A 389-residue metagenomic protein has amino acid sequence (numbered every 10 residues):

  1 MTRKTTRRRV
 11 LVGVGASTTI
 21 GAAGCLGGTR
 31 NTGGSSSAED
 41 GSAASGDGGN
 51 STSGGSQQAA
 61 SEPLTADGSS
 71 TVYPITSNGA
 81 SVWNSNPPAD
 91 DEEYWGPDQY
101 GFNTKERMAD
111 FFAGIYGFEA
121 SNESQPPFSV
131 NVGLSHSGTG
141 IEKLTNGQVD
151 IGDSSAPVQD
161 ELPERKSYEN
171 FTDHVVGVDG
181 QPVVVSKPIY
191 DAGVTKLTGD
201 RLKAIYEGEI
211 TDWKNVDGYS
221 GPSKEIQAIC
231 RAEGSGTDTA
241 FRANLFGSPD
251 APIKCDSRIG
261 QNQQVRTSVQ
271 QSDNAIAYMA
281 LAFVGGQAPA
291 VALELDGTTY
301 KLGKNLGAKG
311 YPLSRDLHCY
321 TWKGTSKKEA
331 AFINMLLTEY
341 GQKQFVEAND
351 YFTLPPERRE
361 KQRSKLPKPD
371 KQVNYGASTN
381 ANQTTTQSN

Functional and structural regions predicted by a protein language model:
M1-A60, P369-N389: Haloarchaeal acidic low-complexity proteome signature biased toward cell-envelope/secretome components but also
R9, Q57-A59, L313, H318-N389: Extracellular/periplasmic juxtamembrane helices and adjacent flexible linkers that interface with membrane partners
N31, G41, G48, G55-E207: N-terminal segment of the mature folded domain
E62, N170-V185, V291-T321: Periplasmic-binding protein-like
S77-A89, T145-V149, P157, V185-I189 (+6 more regions): Sec-exported extracytoplasmic/periplasmic mature domains
D90-W95, S129-N131, D212-P222, P252-I259 (+1 more regions): Surface-exposed patches in mature extracellular/periplasmic domains of secreted proteins
G101-P127, V149-D153, R231-Y300: Ligand-binding pocket segment of bilobal, Venus flytrap-like solute-binding proteins
F171, V176-C255: Extracytoplasmic ligand-binding site segments that recognize negatively charged/polar headgroups
